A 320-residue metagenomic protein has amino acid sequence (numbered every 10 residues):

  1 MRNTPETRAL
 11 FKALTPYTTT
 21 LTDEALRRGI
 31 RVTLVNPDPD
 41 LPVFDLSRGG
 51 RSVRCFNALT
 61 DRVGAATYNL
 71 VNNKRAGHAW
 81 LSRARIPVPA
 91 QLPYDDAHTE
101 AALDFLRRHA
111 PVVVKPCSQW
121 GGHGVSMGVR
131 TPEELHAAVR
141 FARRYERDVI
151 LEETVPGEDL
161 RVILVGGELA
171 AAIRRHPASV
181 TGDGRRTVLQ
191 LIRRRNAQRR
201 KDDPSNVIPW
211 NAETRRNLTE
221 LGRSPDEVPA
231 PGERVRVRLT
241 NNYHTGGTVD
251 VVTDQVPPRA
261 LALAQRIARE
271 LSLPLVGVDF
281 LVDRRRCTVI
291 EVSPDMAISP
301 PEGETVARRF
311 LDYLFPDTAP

Functional and structural regions predicted by a protein language model:
M1-A79, A97-E100: ATP-binding N-terminal substructure of ATP-dependent carboxylate-amine bond-forming enzymes
M1-A9, A58-L59, A230-V249: A short, surface-exposed helix-loop junction/capping segment
T22, H78, L103, R215 (+1 more regions): Short glycine-/small-residue-rich flexible loop motifs, especially phosphate/cofactor-binding loops
N36-P37, V149-E153, L273-R285: A short glycine-rich, hydrophobically flanked beta-strand micro-motif that places a catalytic Asp/Glu for divalent metal
V43-S52, R161-A171, R286-P300: A short beta-strand motif that forms the metal-chelation/ATP-contact edge of phosphoryl-transfer active sites
V53-L59, A65-P209, P258: Active-site nucleotide/adenylate-binding loops and adjacent lid/helix of ATP-dependent enzymes
Q190-V235: Oxyanion-binding "anion nests"
R238-L275, V282-P320: C-terminal active-site "lid" helix and adjoining low-complexity regulatory extension at the edge of ATP-using catalytic
